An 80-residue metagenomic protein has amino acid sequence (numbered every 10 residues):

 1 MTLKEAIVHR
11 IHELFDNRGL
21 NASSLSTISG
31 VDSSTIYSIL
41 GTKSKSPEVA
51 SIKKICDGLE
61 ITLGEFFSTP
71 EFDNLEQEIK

Functional and structural regions predicted by a protein language model:
M1-L20: A short, Lys/Arg-rich alpha-helix, primarily the initiator
V8, G41, S68: Phosphate-coordinating loops and pocket residues in cytosolic domains that bind phosphorylated ligands
H12, S23, K53: Residues within the helices of the helix-turn-helix
L14, I28, I39, T69: Residues in the recognition helix of alpha-helical DNA-binding motifs
F15, S26, C56: The alpha-helix within a helix-turn-helix
G19, S38, F67-K80: Short, charged recognition helix plus adjacent turn of helix-turn-helix-like nucleic-acid-binding domains
G19-S38: Short alpha-helical DNA-recognition segment
K43-K54: Short, basic-rich loop-to-helix N-cap that marks the start of a DNA-contacting helix
